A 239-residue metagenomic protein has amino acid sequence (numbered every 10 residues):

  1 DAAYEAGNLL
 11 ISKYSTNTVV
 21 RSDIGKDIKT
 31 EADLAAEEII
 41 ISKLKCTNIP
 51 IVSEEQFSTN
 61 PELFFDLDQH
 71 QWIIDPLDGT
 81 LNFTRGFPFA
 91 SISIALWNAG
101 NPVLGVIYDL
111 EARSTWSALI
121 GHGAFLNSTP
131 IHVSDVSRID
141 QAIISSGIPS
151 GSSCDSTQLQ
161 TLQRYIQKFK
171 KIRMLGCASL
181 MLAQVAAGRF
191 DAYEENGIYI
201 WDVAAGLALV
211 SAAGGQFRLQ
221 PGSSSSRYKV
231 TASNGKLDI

Functional and structural regions predicted by a protein language model:
D1-L77, G222: N-terminal subdomain of lithium-sensitive/metallo-dependent phosphomonoesterases centered on the IMPase/IPPase/PAP
L10, D33, L44, T80 (+6 more regions): Residue-level signal for inorganic ion chemistry
S15, A90, A118-H122, S211 (+1 more regions): A short, compositionally biased
K26, A112, S224-R227: Short acidic/glycine-enriched loop/turn segments that link adjacent beta-strands
L34, E55, P76-G79, L110 (+2 more regions): Generic detector of well-ordered alpha-helical packing
L63-F125: DPxDG-like acidic metal-binding loop motif
V103, P130-V133: Short, isolated positions in well-ordered beta-strands
H132-I239: An extended, acidic
